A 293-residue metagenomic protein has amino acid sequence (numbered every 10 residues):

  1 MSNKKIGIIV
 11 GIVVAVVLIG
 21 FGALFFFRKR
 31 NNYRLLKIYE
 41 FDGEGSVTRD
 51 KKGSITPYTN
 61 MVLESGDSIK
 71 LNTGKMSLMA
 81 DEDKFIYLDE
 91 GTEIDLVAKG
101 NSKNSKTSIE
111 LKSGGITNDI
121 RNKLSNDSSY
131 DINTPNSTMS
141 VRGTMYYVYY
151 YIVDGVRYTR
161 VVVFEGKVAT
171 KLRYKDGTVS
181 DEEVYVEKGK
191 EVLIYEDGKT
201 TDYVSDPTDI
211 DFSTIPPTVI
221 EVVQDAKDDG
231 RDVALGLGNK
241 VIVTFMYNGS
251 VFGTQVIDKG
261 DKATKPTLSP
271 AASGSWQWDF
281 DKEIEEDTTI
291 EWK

Functional and structural regions predicted by a protein language model:
M1-V16, L24: N-terminal Sec-pathway targeting helices
I12, V17, S46, I132 (+5 more regions): A detector of low-complexity, intrinsically disordered, Ser/Thr/Gly/Pro/Ala-rich segments
G20, L24-N72, M79-E191, E196-K199 (+1 more regions): Flexible, surface-exposed loop/linker segments and immediately adjacent secondary-structure boundaries
R49, V179, T201-D202, F245 (+2 more regions): N-terminal compositionally biased, intrinsically disordered segments and leader/signal-like regions
L237-K293: Secondary-structure capping and domain/repeat boundary segments
